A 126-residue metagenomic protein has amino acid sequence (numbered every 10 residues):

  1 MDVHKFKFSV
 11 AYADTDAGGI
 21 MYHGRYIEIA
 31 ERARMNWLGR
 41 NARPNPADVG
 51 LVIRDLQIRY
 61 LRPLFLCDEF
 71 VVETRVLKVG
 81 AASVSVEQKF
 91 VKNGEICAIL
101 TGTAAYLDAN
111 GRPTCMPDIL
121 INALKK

Functional and structural regions predicted by a protein language model:
M1-D55, D108-K126: Hot-dog-fold acyl-thioester-processing enzymes
V3-K5, Y60, L64-L66, L77-K126: HotDog/MaoC-like acyl-thioester-processing domains
